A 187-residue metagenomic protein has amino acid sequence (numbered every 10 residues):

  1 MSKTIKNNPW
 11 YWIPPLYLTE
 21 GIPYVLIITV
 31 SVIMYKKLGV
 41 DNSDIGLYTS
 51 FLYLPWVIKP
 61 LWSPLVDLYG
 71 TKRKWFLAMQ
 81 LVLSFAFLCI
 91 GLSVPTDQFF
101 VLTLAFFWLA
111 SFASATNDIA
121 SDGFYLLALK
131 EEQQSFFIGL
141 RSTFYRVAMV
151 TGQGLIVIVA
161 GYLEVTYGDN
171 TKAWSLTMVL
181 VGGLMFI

Functional and structural regions predicted by a protein language model:
S2-W56: Helix-loop boundary and gating motifs at the non-cytosolic
N7-W10, L92-F107: Helix-loop junctions at membrane interfaces in 12-TM secondary transporters
P15-L16, Y48-L52, M79, F106 (+1 more regions): Hydrophobic alpha-helical segments of secondary membrane carriers
P55-K59, S135-G161: Glycine-rich segments within core transmembrane alpha-helices of 12-TM secondary carriers
P64-Y69, G91, V150-K172: Transmembrane alpha-helix termini and helix-breaking/packing motifs in multi-pass membrane transporters
F76-F99: C-terminal ends and interior cores of transmembrane alpha-helices in multi-pass membrane transporters/permeases
A78-F85, K172-I187: Symmetry-related core transmembrane helices of the 12-TM Major Facilitator Superfamily/SLC fold
F106-F144: Cytoplasmic helix-loop-helix junction between adjacent transmembrane helices in 12-TM secondary transporters
